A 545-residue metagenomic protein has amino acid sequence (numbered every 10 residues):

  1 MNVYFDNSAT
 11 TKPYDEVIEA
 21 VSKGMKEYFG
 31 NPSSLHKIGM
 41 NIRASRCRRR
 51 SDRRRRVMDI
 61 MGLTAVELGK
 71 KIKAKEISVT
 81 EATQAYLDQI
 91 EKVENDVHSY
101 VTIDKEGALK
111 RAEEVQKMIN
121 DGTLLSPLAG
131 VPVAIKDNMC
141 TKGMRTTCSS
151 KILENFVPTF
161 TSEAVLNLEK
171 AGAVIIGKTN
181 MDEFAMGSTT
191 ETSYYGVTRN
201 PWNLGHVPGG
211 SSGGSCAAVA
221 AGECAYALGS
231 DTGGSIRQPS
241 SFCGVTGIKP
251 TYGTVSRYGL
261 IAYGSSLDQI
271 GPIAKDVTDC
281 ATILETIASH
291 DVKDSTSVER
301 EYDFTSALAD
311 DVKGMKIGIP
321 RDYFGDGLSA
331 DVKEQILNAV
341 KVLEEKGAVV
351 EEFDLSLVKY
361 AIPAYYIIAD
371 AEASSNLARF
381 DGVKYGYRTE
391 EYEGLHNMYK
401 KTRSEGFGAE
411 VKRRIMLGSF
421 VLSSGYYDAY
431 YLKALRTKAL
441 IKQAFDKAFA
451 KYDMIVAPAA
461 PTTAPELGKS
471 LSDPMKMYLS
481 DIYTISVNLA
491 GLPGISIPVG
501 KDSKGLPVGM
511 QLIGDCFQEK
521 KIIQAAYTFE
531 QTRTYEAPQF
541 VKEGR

Functional and structural regions predicted by a protein language model:
M1-V57: Pyridoxal 5′-phosphate
D6-N7, V21, K75, Y86 (+14 more regions): Buried hydrophobic positions in well-ordered alpha/beta secondary-structure cores of metabolic enzymes
V21, A82-Y86, A364-Y365, V411-S419: Short alpha-helical scaffolding segments that buttress acidic/His motifs in well-ordered protein cores
V57-D104, L109, V332, E345-G347 (+1 more regions): An N-terminal boundary/leader segment
D88, K92, A221-Y226, T232-G327 (+5 more regions): Structural helix-boundary/capping segments
L128-C148, D311-G318, A371-K442, P493-P507: Short helix-loop capping/hinge segments that flank enzyme active sites or metal/cofactor-binding pockets
A129-I270, D322, A371, A457-M475: Short glycine/serine-rich loop/turn segments
K151, N155, T296-R300, E390-N397 (+3 more regions): Short, surface-exposed loop/helix-turn segments at secondary-structure junctions that function as lids/hinges flanking
